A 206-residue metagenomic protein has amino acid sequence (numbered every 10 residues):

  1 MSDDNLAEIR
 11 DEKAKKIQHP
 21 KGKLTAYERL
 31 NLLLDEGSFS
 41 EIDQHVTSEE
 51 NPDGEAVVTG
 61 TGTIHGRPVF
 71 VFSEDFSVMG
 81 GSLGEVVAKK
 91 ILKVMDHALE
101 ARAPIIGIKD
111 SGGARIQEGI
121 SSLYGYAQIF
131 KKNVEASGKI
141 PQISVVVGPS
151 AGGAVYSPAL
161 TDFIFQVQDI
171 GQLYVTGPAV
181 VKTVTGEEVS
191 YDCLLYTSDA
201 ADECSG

Functional and structural regions predicted by a protein language model:
M1-V69, S73-G80: Intrinsically disordered, low-complexity segments enriched in small/flexible residues
G22, V71, D110, P158 (+1 more regions): Residue-level signature of catalytic and energy-coupling elements of molecular machines, predominantly ATP/GTP-dependent
T61-D75, K90-I116: A structural preference for short, pocket-lining loop segments at secondary-structure junctions
E74-G80, V86, I108-Q128: Glycine- (often His-adjacent) and acidic-residue-rich active-site loop that binds/positions the CoA thioester
V86-A101, E118-V146: An acidic, glycine-rich surface segment that forms the CoA-thioester-binding/catalytic face of crotonase-fold enzymes
A103, K109-Q117, V134-G177: Glycine-rich beta-to-alpha active-site loop
V181: N-terminal cationic and glycine-rich segments that engage phosphates or anionic surfaces
Y196-E203: Conserved small/polar residues in nucleotide/adenosyl-binding loops
